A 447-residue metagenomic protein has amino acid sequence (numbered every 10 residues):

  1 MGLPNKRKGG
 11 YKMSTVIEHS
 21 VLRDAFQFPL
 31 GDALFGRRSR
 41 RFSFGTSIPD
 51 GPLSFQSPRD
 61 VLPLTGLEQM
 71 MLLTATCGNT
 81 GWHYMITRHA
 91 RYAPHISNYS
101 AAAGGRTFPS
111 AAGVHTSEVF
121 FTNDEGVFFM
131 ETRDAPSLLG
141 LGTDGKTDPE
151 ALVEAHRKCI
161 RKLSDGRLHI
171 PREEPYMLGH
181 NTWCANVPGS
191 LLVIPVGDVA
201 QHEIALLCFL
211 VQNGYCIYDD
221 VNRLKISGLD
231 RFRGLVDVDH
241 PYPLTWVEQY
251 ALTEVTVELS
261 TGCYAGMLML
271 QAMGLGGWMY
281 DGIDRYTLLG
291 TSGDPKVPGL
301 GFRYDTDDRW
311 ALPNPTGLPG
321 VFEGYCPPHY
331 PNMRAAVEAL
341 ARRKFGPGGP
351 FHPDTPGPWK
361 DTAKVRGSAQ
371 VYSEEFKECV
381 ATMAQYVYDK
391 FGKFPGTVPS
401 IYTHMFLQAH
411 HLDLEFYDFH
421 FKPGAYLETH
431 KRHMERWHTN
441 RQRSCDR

Functional and structural regions predicted by a protein language model:
M1-R447: Acidic, surface-exposed loops and disordered segments
